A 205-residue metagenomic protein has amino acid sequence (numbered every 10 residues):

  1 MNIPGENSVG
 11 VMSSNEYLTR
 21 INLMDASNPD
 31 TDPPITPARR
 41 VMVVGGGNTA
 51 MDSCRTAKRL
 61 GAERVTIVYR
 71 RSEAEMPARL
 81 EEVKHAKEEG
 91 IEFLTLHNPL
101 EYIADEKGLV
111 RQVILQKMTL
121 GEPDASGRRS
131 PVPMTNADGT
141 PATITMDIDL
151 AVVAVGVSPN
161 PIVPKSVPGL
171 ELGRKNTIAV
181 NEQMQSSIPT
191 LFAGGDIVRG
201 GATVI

Functional and structural regions predicted by a protein language model:
M1-P4: Small-residue-rich anion-binding loops in enzyme active sites
N7-P37, P123-A142, M146-G201: FAD-site-proximal beta/loop scaffold in flavoenzymes
M12, E92-L94, I114: General small-molecule cofactor/ligand-binding pocket signal
A26-G61: Rossmann-like NAD(P)H-binding beta-loop-alpha module
G46, Y69-S72, D196: Cofactor-binding loop segments of dinucleotide-utilizing enzymes, especially the Rossmann-like FAD- and NAD(P)+-binding
C54-E101: Rossmann-like dinucleotide-binding cores of NAD(P)H-dependent redox enzymes
L96-L109, T119-E122: A conserved short coil-to-beta-strand element within the FAD-binding core of flavoproteins
